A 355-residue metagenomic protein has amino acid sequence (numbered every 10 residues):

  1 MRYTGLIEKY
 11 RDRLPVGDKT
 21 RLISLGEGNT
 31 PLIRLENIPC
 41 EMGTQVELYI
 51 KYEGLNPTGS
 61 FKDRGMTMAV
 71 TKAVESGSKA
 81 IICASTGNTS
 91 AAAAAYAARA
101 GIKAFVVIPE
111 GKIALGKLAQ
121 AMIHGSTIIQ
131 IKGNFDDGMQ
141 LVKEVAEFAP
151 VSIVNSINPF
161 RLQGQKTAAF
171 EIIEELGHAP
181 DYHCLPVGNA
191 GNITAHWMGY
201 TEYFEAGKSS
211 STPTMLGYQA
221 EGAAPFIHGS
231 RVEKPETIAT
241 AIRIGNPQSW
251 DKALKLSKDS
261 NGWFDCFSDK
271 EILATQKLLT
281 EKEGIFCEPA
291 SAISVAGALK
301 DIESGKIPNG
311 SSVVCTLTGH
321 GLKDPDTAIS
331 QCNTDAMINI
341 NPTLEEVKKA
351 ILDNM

Functional and structural regions predicted by a protein language model:
M1-M355: PLP-dependent amino-acid enzyme catalytic core
